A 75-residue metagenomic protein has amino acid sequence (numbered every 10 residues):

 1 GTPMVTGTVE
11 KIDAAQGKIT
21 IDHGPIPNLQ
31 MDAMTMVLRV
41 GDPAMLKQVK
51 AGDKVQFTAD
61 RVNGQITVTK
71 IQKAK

Functional and structural regions predicted by a protein language model:
G1-T20, P43-K75: Short, flexible, surface-exposed loop segments at domain boundaries
D22-T35: OB-fold (S1/OB) nucleic-acid-binding surfaces
I26, L38, T69-Q72: Flexible domain-boundary/linker segments
D32-M45: Beta-strand/loop nucleic-acid-binding surfaces
